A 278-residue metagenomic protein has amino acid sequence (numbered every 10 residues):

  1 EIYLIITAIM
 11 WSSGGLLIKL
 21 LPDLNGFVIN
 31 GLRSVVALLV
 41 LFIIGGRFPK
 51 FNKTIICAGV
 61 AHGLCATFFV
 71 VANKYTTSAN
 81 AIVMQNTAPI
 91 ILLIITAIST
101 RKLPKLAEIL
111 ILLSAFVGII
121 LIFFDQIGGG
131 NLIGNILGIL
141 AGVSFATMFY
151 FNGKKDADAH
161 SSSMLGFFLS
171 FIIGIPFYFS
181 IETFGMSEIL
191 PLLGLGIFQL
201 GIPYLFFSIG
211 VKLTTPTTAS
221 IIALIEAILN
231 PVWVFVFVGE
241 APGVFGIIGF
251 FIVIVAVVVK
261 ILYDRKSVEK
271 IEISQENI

Functional and structural regions predicted by a protein language model:
A8, A37-L41, L92-L93, I127-E182 (+1 more regions): Transmembrane alpha-helical segments that form core, pore/gating elements of small-molecule transporters/exporters
S13, G45-N80, M84-Q85, V117-L121 (+1 more regions): Specific transmembrane alpha-helical segments of multi-pass solute transporters/efflux pumps, especially DMT/EamA
S13-L16, V36-F51, T67, A115-G130 (+3 more regions): Membrane-interface helix-cap regions at the ends of transmembrane helices in multi-pass membrane proteins
L21, I29, A72, I98-T100 (+6 more regions): Hydrophobic/aromatic residues within transmembrane alpha-helices of multi-pass small-molecule transporters
L32, A81-T87, N152-L169, L200-V236: Helix-helix packing/entry segments at the starts of transmembrane helices
L32-S34, F124, L224-I278: C-terminal-most transmembrane helix of multi-pass membrane proteins
V40-G46, A88-L110, I228-I247: C-terminal transmembrane-helix exit sites in multi-pass transporters
L41, H62, I94-I95, P104-F124 (+3 more regions): Hydrophobic transmembrane alpha-helices of multi-pass small-molecule transport proteins
